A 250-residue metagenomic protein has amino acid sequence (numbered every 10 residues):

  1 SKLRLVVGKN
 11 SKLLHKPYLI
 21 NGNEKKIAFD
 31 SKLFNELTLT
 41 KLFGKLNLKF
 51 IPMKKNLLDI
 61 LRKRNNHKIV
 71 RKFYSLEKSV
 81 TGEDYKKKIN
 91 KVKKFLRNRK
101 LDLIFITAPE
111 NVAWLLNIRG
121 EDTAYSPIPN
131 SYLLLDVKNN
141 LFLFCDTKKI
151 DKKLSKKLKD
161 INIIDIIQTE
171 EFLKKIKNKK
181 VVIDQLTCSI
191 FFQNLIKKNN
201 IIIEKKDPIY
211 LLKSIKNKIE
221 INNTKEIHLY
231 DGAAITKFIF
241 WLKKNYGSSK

Functional and structural regions predicted by a protein language model:
S1-S249: A composition/biophysics-driven feature that prefers long, compositionally simple stretches
